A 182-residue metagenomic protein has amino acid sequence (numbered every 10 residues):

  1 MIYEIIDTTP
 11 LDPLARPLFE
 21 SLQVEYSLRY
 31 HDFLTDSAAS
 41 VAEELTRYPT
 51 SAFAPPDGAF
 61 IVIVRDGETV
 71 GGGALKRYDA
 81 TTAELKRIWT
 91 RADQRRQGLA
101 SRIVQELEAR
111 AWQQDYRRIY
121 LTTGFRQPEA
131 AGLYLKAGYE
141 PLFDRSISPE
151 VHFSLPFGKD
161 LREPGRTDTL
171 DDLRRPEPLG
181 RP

Functional and structural regions predicted by a protein language model:
Y3-T82, K86, R91, V104-E106 (+4 more regions): Acetyl-CoA-dependent GNAT
T81, Q97, Q113-R117: Short coil/turn segments at alpha/beta junctions that flank glycine-rich nucleotide-binding fingerprints
T90, G124-F125: Short amphipathic helical patch at the helix-1/turn junction of helix-turn-helix
Q94: Glycine-rich phosphate-binding loop
Q97, S101, R126-F143, S148-H152: Conserved active-site alpha-helix within GNAT-family acetyltransferase domains
V104, A111-T123: Conserved GNAT acetyl-CoA-binding A-motif
